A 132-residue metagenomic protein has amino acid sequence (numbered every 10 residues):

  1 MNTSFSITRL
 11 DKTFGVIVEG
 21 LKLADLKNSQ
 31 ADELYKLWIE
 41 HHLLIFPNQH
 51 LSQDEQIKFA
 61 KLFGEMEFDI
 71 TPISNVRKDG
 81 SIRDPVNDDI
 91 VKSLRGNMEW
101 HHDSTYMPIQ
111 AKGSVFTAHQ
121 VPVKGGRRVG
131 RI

Functional and structural regions predicted by a protein language model:
N2-I132: Non-heme Fe(II) oxygenase catalytic core, chiefly the N-lobe of the double-stranded beta-helix
